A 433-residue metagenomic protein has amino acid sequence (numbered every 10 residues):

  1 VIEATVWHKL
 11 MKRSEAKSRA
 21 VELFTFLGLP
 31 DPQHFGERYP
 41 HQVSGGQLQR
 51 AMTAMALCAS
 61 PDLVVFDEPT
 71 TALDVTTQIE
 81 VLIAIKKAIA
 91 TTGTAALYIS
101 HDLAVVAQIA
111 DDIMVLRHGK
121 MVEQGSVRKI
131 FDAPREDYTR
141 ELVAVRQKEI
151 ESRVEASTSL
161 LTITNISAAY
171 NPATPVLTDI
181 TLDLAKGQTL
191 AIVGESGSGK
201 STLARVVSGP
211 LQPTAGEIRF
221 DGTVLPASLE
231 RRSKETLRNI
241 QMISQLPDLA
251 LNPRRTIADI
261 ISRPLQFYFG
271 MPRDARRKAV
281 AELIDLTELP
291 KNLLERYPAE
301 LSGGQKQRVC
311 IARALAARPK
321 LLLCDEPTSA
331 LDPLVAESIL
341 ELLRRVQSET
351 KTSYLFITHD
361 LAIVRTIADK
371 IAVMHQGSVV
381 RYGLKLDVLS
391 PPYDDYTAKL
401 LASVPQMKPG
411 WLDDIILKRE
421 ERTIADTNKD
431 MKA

Functional and structural regions predicted by a protein language model:
E15-H34, A275-N292, A402: Conserved ABC ATPase "signature" region
P30-G36, V127-T164, A173, K385-A433: Short catalytic/signature loops enriched in Gly
R38-V43, Q47, Y297-L301, Q305: Conserved ABC ATPase signature
S60, R318: Conserved catalytic motifs of ABC-family nucleotide-binding domains
M121-G125, A133, V379-G383: ABC ATPase "signature
S208: Helix-to-loop junction immediately C-terminal to a conserved catalytic motif
G216-L225, T236, R381: Conserved ABC transporter NBD signature motif
